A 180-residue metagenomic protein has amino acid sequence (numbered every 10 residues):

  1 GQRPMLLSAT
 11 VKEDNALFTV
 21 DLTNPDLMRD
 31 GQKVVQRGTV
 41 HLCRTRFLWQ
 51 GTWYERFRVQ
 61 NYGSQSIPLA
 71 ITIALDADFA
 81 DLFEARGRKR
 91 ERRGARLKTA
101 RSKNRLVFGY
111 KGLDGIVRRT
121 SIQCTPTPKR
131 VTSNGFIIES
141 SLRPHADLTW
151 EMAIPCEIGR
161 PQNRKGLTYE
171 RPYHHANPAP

Functional and structural regions predicted by a protein language model:
G1-D21: Acidic-aromatic substrate-binding/catalytic surfaces of carbohydrate-active enzymes
G1-Q2, D30-R37, R86-R90, R130: Short, solvent-exposed secondary-structure boundary motifs
D14-T52: Low-complexity, acidic Ser/Thr/Pro/Gly-rich terminal tails and inter-domain linkers that flank the onset of structured
H41, W49-Y54, N61-P180: Acidic/polar, glycine-enriched structural segments that form the non-catalytic walls/loops of the carbohydrate-binding
